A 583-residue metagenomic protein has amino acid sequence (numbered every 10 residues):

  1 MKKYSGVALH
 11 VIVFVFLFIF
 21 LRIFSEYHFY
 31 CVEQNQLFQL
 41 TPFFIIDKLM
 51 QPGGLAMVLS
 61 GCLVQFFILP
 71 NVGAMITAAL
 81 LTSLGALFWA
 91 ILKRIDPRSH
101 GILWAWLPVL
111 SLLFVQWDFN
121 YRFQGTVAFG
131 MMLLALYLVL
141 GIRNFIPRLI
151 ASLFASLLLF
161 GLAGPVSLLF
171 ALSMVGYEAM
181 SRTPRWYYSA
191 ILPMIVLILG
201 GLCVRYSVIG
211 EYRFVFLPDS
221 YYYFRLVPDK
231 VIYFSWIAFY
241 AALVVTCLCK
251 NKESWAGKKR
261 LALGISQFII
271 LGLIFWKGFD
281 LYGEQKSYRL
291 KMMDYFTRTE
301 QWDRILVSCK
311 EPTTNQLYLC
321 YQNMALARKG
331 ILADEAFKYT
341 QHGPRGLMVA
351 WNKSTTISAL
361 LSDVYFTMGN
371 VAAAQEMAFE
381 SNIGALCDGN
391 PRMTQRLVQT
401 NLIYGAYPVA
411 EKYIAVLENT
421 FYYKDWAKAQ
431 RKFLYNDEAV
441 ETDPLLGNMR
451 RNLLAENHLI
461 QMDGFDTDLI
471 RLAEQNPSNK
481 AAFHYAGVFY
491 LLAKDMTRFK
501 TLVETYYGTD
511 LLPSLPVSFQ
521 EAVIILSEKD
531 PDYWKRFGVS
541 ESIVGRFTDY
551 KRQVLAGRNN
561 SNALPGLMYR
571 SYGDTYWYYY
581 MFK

Functional and structural regions predicted by a protein language model:
M1-L17, K259-F268: Start-transfer (signal-anchor) and selected internal transmembrane alpha helices of multi-pass inner/ER membrane
F18-M75: Membrane-interface coil-to-helix junctions
C31-N35, L49-G53, G73, T77 (+3 more regions): Membrane-interface micro-motifs in multi-pass membrane enzymes
A78-I95, L134-L138: Transmembrane-helix motifs of polytopic, lipid-linked glycan transferases
I102-A105, G141-L157, R185-M194: Short hydrophobic alpha-helices at membrane interfaces in multi-pass membrane enzymes
W186-E253: Membrane-embedded alpha-helical segments of integral membrane proteins
G257-L281: Internal/C-terminal transmembrane anchor helices
K277-R450, H458, E474-D495: Soluble catalytic regions of membrane-associated enzymes that act on cell-envelope and secretory-pathway components
